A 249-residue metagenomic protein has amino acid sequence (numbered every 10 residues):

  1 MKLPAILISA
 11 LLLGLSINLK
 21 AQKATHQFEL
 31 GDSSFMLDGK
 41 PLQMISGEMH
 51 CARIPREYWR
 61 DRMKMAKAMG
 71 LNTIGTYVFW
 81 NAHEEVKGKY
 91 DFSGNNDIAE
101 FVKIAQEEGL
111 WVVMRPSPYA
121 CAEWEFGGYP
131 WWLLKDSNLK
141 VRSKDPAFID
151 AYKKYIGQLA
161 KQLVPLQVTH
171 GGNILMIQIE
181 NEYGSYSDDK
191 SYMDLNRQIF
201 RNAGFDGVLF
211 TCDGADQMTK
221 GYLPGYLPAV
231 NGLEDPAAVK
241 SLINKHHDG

Functional and structural regions predicted by a protein language model:
M1-A24: Bacterial Sec-dependent N-terminal signal peptides
A21-T73, K103, E107: N-terminal carbohydrate-binding accessory modules
I45, H83-E84, V141-D145: A short, mixed-charge helix-start or loop-turn motif at secondary-structure junctions
E48-H50, Y77, E180: Conserved residues at the C-terminal ends of beta-strands
A52-W59, D91, N95, D145 (+2 more regions): Solvent-exposed, acidic/flexible segments
I54, E84-G88, G184-S187: A generic structural signal for short coil/turn motifs at secondary-structure boundaries
W59-E125, R197-N202: Aromatic-lined substrate-binding rim segments of carbohydrate-active enzymes
E107-G249: Active-site region of glycoside hydrolase catalytic domains
